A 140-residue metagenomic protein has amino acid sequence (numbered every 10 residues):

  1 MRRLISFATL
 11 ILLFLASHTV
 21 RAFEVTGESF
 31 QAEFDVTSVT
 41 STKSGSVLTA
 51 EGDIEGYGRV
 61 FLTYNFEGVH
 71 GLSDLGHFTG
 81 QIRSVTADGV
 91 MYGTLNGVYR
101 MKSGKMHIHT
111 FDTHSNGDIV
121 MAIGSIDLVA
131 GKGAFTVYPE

Functional and structural regions predicted by a protein language model:
M1-A8: Bacterial N-terminal signal peptides that target proteins for export
A8-A16: Bacterial N-terminal signal peptides
T19-E140: Beta-strand-enriched cores of mature, soluble protein domains
